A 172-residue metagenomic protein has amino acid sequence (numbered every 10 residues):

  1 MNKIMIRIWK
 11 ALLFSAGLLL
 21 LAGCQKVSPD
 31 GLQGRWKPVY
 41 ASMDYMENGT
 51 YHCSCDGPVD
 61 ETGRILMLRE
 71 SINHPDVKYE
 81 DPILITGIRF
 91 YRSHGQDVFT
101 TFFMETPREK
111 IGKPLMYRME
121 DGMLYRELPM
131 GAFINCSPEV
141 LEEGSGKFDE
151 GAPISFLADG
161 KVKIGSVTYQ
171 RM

Functional and structural regions predicted by a protein language model:
M1-G23: Sec-dependent bacterial lipoprotein signal peptides
G17-L18, G31, D159: Intrinsically disordered, low-complexity serine/threonine-rich segments
C24-K37: N-terminal helix-cap/turn-to-beta initiation motif at the start of protein domains
W36, T168-Q170: Short beta-strand edge/turn micro-motifs at domain boundaries
A41-E47, E61-V167: Contiguous, well-ordered beta-strand patches that form the walls/edges of small beta-barrel/beta-sandwich domains
H52-C53: A composition-driven surface/loop motif
